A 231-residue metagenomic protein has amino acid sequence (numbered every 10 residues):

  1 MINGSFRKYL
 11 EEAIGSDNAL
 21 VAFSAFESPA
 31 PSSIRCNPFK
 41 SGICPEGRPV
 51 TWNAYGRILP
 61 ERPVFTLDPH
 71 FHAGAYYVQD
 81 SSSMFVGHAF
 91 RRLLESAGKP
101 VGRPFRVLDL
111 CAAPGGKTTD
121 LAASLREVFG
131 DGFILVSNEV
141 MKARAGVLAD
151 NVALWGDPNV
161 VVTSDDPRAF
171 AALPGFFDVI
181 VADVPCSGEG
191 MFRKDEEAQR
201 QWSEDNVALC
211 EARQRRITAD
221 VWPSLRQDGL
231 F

Functional and structural regions predicted by a protein language model:
M1-F231: S-adenosylmethionine
